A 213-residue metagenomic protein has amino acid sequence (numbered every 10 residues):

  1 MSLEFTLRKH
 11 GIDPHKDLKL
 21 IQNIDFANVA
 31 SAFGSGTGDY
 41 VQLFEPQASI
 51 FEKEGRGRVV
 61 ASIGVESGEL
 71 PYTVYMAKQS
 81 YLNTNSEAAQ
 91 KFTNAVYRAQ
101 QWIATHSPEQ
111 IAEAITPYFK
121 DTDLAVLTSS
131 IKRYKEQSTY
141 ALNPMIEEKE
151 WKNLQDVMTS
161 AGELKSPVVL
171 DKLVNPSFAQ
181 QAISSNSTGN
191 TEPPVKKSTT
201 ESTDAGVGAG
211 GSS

Functional and structural regions predicted by a protein language model:
M1-K53, E148-N153: Bilobed "Venus flytrap"/periplasmic-binding protein-like clamshell domains and structurally analogous long
K9-H10, E54, Y118, A161: Alpha-helical structural context
P14, R58, K165-S166: Residue-level detector of short coil/turn "hinge" positions at structural boundaries
D17, A61-S62, V126, M145 (+1 more regions): Residue-level detector of family-conserved "landmark" positions at structurally sensitive sites
K19-I21, S129-K135, V169-Q181: Short linear loop/turn motifs
F26-F119: Pocket-lining segment of extracytoplasmic ligand-binding domains
N83-K165: Secondary-structure end/capping motifs
Q155-S213: Conserved C-terminal helix/tail region of periplasmic/extracytoplasmic solute-binding proteins
